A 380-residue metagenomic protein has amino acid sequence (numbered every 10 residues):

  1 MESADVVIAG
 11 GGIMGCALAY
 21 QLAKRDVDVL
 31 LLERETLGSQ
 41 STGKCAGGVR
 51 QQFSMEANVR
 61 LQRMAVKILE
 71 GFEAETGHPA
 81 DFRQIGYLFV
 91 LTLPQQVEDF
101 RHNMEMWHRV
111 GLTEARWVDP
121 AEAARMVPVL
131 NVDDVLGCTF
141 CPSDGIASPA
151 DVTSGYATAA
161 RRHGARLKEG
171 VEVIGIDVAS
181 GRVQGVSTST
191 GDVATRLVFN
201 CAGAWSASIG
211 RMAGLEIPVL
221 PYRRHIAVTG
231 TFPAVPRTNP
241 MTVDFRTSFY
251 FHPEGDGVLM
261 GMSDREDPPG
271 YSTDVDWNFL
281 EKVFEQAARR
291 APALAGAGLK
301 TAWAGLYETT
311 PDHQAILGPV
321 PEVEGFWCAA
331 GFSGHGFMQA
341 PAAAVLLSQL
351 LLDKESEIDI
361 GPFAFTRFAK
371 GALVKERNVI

Functional and structural regions predicted by a protein language model:
A4-L30: N-terminal Rossmann-like FAD-binding beta1-loop-alpha1 element of flavoenzymes
A23-G43: Glycine-rich FAD pyrophosphate-binding loop
G47-M126, S248-Y250, Q286-A288: Dinucleotide-binding Rossmann-like beta1-alpha1 core, especially the glycine-rich loop that anchors the ADP
R60-L61, V90-E98, F140-T158, D274-F279: Short beta-strand to alpha-helix junction loop
T139-R196: Helical element adjacent to the flavin cofactor pocket in flavoenzyme catalytic cores
G191-T238: Central helical "cap/lid" subdomain
E216, T231-C328: Active-site lid/adjacent beta-loop-alpha segment flanking the redox-cofactor pocket in flavoenzymes
A288-I380: C-terminal catalytic lobe of FAD-dependent flavoproteins
